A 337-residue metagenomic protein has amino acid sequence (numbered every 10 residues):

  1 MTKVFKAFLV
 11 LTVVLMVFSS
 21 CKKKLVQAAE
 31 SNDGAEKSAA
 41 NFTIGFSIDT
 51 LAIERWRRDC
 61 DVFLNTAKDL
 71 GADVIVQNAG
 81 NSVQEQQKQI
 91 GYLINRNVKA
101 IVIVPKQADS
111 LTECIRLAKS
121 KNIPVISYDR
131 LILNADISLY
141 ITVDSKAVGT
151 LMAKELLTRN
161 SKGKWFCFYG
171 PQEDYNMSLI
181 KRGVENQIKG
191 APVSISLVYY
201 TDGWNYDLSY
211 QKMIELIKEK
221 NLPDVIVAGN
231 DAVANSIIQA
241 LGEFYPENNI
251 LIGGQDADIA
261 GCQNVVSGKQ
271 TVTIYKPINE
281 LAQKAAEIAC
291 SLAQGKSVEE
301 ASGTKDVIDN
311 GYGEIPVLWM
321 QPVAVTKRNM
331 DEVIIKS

Functional and structural regions predicted by a protein language model:
M1-F8: Bacterial N-terminal signal peptides that target proteins for export
V17-S20: C-terminal motif of bacterial Sec signal peptides marking the signal peptidase cleavage site
K22, A28-G34, A40, Q172 (+2 more regions): Hinge/cleft segment of the Venus flytrap/periplasmic-binding protein
V26-T43, K68, L157-K162: Immediate post-signal peptide segment of exported/extracytoplasmic ligand-binding proteins
A28, D224-A228, I238-T304, K327: Exported/periplasmic ABC-transporter solute-binding proteins
S47-D61, V76-E85, Q107, R130 (+6 more regions): Hinge/beta->alpha junction and helix N-cap segments in small-molecule ligand-binding domains
I103-K119, V184, D202-N264: Hydrophobic alpha-helical
D109-A147, L151, T158, K164 (+2 more regions): Flexible loop/hinge segments that line or gate small-molecule binding clefts
